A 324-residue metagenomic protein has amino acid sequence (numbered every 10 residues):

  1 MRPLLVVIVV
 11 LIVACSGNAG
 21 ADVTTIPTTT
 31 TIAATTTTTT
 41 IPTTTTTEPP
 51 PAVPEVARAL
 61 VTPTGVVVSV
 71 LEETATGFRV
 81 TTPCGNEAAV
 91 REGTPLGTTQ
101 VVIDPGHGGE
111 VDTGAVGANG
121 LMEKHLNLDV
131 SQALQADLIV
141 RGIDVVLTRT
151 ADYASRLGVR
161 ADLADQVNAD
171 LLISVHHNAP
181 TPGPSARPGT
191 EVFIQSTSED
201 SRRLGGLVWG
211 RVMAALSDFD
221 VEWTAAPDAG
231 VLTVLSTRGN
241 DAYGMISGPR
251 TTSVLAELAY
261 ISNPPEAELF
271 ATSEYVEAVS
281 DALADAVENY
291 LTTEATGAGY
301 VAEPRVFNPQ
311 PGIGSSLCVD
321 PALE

Functional and structural regions predicted by a protein language model:
P3-L4, I8-E324: Catalytic-site microenvironment of enzymes that process N-acetyl-hexosamine-containing cell-wall polysaccharides
